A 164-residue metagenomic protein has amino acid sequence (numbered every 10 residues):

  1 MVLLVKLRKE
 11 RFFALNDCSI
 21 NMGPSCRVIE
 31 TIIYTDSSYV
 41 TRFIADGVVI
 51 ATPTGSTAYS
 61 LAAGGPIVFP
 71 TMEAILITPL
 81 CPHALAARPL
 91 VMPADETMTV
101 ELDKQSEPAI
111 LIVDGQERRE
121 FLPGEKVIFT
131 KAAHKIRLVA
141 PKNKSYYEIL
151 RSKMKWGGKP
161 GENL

Functional and structural regions predicted by a protein language model:
M1, A14, R27-I29, I44-D46 (+7 more regions): A generic structural signal for well-ordered coil/turn residues at beta-strand boundaries that shape enzyme active-site
M1-D46: Catalytic core of DAGKc-family lipid kinases
L7, T52, K131: Flexible glycine-/small-residue-rich
F12-L15, L80-P82, P108-I110: Short Pro/Gly-enriched beta-strand edge/turn motifs at strand-loop
I20, S25, D36-Y39, R88-L164: ATP/nucleoside-binding phosphotransfer catalytic cores, i.e., glycine-rich phosphate-binding loops
R42-A45, I50-A86: Gly/Ser/Thr-rich active-site loops/lids in small-molecule metabolic enzymes that frequently grip phosphoryl groups
